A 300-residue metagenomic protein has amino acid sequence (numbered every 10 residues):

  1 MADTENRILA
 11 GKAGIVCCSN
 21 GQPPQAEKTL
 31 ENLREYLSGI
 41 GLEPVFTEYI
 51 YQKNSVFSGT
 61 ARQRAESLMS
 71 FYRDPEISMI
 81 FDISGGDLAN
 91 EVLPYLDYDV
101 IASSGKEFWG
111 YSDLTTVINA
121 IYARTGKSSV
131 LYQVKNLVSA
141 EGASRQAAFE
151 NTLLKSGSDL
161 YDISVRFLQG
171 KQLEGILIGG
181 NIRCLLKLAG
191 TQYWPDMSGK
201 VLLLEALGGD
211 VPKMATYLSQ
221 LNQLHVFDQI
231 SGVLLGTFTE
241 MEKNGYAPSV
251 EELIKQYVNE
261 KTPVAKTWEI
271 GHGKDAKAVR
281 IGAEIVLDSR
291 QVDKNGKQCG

Functional and structural regions predicted by a protein language model:
M1-E76: ATP/NTP phosphate-donor binding region
T29-L30, A61-A65, T216-L221, Y246-K255: Charged helix-capping and loop-helix junction motifs
F46-E48, G110, I230-T237, A265: Short internal beta-strands
F57-L168, I176: Active-site histidine-anchored catalytic micro-motif
Q146-N222: ATP/pyrophosphate-binding catalytic subdomain of soluble kinases
L202-L203, L207-G208, L234-K243: Glycine-rich phosphate/diphosphate-binding loops and the adjacent beta-loop-alpha structural elements that coordinate
T237-G300: ATP/nucleoside-binding phosphotransfer catalytic cores, i.e., glycine-rich phosphate-binding loops
